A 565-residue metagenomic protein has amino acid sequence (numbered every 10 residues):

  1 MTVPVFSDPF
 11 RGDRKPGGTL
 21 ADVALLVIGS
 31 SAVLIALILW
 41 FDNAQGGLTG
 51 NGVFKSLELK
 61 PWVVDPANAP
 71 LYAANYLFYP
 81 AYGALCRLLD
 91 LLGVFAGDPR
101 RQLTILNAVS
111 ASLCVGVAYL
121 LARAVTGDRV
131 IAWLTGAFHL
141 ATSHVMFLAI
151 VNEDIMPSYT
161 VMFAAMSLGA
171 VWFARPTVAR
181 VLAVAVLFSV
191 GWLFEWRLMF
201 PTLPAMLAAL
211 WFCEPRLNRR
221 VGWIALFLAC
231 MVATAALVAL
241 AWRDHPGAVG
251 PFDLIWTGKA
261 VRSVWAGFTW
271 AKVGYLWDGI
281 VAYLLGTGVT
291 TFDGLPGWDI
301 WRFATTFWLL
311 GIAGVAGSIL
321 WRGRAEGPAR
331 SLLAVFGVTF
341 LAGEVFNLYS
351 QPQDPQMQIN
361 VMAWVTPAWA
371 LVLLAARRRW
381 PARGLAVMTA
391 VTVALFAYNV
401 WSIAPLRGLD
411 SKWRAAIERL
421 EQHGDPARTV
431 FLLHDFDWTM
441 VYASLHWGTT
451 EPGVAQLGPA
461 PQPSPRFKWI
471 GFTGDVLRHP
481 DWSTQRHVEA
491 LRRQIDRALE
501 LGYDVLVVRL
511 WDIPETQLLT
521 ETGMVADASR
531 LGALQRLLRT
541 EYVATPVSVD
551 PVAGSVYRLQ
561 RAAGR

Functional and structural regions predicted by a protein language model:
F41-L48, P61-L92, R100-V109, L477-P480: Membrane-proximal lumenal/periplasmic loop motifs of glycosylation machinery
T126-R129, A165-L182, G191, L210-C213: Membrane-interface transmembrane helices that cradle and orient dolichyl/undecaprenyl
G136, R180-E195, T202-M206, L228-A229: Membrane-interface alpha helices of multi-pass inner-membrane proteins
I150-P157: Short acidic/glycine- and proline-prone juxtamembrane loop motifs at membrane-interface regions of multi-pass membrane
I155, T392-H446: Membrane-embedded, lumen/periplasm-facing catalytic core of multi-pass transferases that use lipid-linked donors
L228-A229, L333, G337, L373-V400: Signature aromatic-anchored transmembrane alpha helix within multi-pass, membrane-resident enzymes that catalyze glycan
L285-R330: Hydrophobic, aromatic-rich transmembrane alpha-helices and their immediate juxtamembrane boundary segments
H423-G474, D504-P514: Short periplasmic/luminal acceptor-recognition loop of GT-C membrane glycosyltransferases, typified by
